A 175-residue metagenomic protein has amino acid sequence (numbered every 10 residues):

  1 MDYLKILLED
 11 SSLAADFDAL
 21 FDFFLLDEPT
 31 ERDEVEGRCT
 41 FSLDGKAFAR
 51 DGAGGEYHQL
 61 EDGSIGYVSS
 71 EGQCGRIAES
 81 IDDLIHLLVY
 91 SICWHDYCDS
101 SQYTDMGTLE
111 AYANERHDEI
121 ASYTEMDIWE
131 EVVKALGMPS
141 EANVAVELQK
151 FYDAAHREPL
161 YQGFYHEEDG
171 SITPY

Functional and structural regions predicted by a protein language model:
M1-G72, Y103, I120-Y175: A surface-exposed partner-binding patch
E71-G107: Compact, glycine/acidic-enriched structural inserts
V89-I92, T108-A113, E125-G137: Short, surface-exposed, charge-dense and proline/glycine-enriched linear segments
D99, Y103-A121: Hydrophobic alpha-helical interaction segments
